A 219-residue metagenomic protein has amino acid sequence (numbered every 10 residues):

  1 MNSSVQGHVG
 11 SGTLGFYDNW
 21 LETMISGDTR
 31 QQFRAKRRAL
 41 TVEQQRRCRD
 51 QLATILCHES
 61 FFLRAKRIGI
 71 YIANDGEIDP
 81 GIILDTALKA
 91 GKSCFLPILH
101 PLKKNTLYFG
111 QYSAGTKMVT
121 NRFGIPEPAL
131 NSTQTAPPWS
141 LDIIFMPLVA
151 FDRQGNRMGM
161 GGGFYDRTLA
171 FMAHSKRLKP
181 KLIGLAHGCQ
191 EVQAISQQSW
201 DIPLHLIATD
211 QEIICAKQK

Functional and structural regions predicted by a protein language model:
N2, F16, W20-S140: N-terminal active-site beta-alpha-beta segment that forms phosphate/nucleotide-binding and substrate-recognition loops
N2, F16-M24, A35, A39 (+4 more regions): Surface-exposed, charge/polar-rich loops and edge strands
S3-S4, S11: Serine residues within intrinsically disordered or low-complexity segments
V9-S11, F16: Intrinsic disorder
N74-G76, V149-R153: Short glycine-rich anion-binding loops that position phosphate/pyrophosphate groups of nucleotides and phosphorylated
